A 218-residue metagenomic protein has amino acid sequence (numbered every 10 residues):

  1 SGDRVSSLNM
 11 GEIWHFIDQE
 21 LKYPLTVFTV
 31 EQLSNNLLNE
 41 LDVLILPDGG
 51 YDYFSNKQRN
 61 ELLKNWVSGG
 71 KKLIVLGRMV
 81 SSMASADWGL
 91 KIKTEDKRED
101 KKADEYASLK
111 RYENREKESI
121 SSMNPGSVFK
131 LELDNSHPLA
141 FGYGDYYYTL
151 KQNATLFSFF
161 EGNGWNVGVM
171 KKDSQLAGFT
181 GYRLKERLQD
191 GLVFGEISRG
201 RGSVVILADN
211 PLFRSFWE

Functional and structural regions predicted by a protein language model:
S1-G2, F28, L46-P47, I74-G77 (+4 more regions): Generic beta-strand/beta-sheet core signal
G2-K91, K97, R214: Helical hinge/lid and interdomain linker segments adjacent to catalytic or ligand-binding clefts that mediate domain
L25-V27, F54-S55, L73, E95 (+3 more regions): Short, surface-exposed, polar/charged, turn-prone segments marking secondary-structure boundaries
V27-T29, E99-A103, L184-V193: Phosphate-binding glycine-rich loops and adjacent basic patches that engage nucleotide phosphates, nucleic-acid
D87-S119: Acidic, Ser/Thr-rich peripheral helices and adjacent loops at domain boundaries
L109-W217: Catalytic beta-strand/loop cores that center a nucleophilic Ser/Cys/Thr and support acyl-enzyme chemistry
